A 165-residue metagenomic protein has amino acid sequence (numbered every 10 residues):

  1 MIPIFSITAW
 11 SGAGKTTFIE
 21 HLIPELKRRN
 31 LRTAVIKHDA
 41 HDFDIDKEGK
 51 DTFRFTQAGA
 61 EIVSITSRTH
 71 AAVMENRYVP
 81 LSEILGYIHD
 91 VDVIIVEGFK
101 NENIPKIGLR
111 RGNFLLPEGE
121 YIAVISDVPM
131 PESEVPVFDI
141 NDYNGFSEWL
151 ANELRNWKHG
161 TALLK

Functional and structural regions predicted by a protein language model:
I4: Walker A (P-loop) ATP-phosphate-binding motif of ABC ATPase nucleotide-binding domains
I7: Hydrophobic anchor at the beta1->P-loop junction of P-loop NTPases
S11: The conserved Walker
K15: Conserved lysine of the Walker
H21-N76: N-terminal phosphate/diphosphate-binding loop that engages ATP/GTP or pyrophosphate donors across diverse enzyme folds
K50-R54, L81-S82, N113-F114: Short, hinge-like loop/turn segments at secondary-structure boundaries
M74-E102: Phosphate-binding/switch loop-helix module in NTP-utilizing enzymes
V93-G160: Phosphate/Mg2+-binding loops and adjacent switch elements in nucleotide/diphosphate-handling enzyme cores
